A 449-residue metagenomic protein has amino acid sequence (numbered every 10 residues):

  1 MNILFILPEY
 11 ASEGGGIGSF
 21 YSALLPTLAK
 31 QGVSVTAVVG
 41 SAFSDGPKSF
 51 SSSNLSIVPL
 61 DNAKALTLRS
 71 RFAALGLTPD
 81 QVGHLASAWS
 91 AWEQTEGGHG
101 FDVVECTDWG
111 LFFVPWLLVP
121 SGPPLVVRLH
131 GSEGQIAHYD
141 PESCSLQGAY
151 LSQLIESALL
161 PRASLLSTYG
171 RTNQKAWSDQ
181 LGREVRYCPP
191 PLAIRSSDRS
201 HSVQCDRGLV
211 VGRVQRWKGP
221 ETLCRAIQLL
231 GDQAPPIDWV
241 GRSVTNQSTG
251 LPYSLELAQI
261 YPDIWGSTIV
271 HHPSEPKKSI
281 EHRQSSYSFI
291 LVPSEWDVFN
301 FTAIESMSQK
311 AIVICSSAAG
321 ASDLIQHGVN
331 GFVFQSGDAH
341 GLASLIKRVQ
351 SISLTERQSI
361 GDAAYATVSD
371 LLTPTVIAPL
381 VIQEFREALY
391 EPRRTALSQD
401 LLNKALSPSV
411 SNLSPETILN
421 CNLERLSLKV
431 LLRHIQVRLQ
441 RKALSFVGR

Functional and structural regions predicted by a protein language model:
I3, V103-E105, L118-H138, S167 (+1 more regions): Active-site proximal beta-strand in glycosyltransferases
S19, Q215-L229: A conserved mid-protein helix/loop that constitutes part of the nucleotide-sugar donor-binding site
V82-L85, L354-L413: A charged, aromatic-enriched C-terminal amphipathic alpha-helix characteristic of glycosyltransferases across folds
E133, L146-L166: Membrane-proximal helix-turn-helix segments that form the acceptor-binding/catalytic region of lipid-linked
L251-E275: Nucleotide-activated donor-binding/catalytic signature segment of Leloir-type glycosyltransferases, i.e., the conserved
F289, I312-C315: Short hydrophobic beta-strand element within catalytic cores of glycosyltransferases and related nucleotide-activated
E295: Aromatic "clamp/platform" in nucleotide-sugar-dependent glycosyltransferases that forms part of the donor/acceptor
H327-G328, F332-A339, R348-L354: Conserved acidic donor-binding segment of nucleotide-sugar-dependent glycosyltransferases
